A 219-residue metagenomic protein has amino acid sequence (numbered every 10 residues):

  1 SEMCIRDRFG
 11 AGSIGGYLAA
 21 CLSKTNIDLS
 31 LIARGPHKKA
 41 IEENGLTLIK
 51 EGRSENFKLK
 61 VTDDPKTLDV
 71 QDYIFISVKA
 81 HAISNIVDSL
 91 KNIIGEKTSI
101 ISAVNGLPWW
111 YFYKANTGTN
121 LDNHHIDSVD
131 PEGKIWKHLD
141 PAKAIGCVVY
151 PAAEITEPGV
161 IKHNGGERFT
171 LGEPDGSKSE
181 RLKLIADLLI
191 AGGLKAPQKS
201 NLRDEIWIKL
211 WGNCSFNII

Functional and structural regions predicted by a protein language model:
S1-I5: Short, small-residue-biased leader/transition segments that mark boundaries at the very start of proteins
R6-R53: NAD(P)+-binding Rossmann beta1-loop-alpha1 motif at the extreme N-terminus of oxidoreductases
I32-R34, E51, T62-D64, C147-V149 (+1 more regions): Conserved beta-strand termini and adjacent loop/short-helix elements that scaffold enzyme active sites in alpha/beta
A40, I93, D130, W136-I208 (+1 more regions): Internal alpha-helical scaffold of NAD(P)-dependent oxidoreductase catalytic cores
T47-K50, T117-L121, I161-G165, C214-F216: Short, hinge-like loop/turn segments at secondary-structure boundaries
E55-K58, D63-T156: Rossmann-like NAD(P)(H) cofactor-binding subdomain of soluble oxidoreductases
